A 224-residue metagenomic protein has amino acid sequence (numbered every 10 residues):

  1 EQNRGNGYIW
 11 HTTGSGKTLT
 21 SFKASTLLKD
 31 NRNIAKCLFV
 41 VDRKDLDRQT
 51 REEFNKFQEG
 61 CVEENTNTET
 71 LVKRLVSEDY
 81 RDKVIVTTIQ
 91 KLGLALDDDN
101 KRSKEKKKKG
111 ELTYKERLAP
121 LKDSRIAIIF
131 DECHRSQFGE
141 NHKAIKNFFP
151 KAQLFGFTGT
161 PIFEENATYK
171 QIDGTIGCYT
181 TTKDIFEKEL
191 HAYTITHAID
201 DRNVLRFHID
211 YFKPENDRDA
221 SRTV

Functional and structural regions predicted by a protein language model:
Q2-Y8, A35, D82-K83: Pre-Walker A (Motif I) flank of P-loop NTPase domains
N3-A24: Walker A/P-loop
Y8, K36-L38, R51, F57-V72: Conserved RecA-like helicase motor-core motifs
T12-T13, E132-S136, F148-A167, R202: Conserved helicase ATPase motor motifs in RecA-like P-loop NTPase domains
T18-T20, N33-K56: Conserved Walker A/P-loop ATP-binding site and its immediately adjacent core in helicase/helicase-like ATPase domains
E69-I85, D99-S103, P120: Conserved motor-coupling elements within RecA-like helicase/translocase cores
K104-G110, Y114-F155: SF2 helicase catalytic motif II
A167-V224: Interdomain helical connector at the RecA1-RecA2 junction of SF1/SF2 helicase-like NTPases
